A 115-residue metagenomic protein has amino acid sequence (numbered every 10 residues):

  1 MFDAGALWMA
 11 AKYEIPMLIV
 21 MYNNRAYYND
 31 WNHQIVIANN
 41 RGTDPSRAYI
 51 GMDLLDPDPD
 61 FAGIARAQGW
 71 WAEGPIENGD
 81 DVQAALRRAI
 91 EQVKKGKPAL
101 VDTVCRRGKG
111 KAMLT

Functional and structural regions predicted by a protein language model:
M1-T115: Thiamine diphosphate
